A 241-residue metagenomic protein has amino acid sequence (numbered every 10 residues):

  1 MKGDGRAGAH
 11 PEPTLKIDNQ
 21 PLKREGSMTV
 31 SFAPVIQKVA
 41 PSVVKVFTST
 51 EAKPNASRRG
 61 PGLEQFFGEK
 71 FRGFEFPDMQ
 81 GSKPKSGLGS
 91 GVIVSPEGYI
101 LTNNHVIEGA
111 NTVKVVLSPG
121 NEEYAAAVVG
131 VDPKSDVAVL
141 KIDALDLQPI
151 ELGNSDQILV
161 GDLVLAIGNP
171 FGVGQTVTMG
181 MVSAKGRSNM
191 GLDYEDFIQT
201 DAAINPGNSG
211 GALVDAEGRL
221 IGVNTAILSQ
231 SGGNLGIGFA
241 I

Functional and structural regions predicted by a protein language model:
K2-I241: Serine-dependent protease modules
